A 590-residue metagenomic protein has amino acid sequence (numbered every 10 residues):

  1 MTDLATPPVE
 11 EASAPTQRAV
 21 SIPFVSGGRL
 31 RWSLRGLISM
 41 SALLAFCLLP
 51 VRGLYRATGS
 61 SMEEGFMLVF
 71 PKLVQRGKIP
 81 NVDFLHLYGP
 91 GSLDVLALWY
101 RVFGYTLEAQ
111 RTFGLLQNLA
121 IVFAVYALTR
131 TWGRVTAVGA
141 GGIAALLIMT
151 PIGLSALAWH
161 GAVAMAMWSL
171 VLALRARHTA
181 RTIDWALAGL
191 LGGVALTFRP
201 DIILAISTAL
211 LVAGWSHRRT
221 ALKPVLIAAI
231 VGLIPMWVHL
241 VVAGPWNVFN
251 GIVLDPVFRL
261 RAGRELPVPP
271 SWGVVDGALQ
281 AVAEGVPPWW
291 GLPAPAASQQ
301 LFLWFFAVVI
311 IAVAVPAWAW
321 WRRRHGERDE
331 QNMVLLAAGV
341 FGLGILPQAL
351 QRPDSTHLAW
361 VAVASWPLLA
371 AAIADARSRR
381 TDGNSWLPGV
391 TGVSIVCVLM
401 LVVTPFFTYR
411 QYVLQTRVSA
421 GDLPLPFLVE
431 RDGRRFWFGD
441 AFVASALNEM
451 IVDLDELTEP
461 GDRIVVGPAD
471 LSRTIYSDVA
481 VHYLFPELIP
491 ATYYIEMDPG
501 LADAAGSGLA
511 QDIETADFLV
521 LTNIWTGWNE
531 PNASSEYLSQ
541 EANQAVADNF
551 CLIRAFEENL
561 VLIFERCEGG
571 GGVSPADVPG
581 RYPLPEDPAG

Functional and structural regions predicted by a protein language model:
Y88, D201-L204, G392-V578: Extracytoplasmic
T112-W132, W168: Transmembrane-helix motifs of polytopic, lipid-linked glycan transferases
V125-L147, V163-A164, I183: Transmembrane-helix signature of polytopic, membrane-embedded enzymes that assemble or transfer cell-envelope glycans
R130-T131, M167-L187, A213-W215, A294-P295 (+3 more regions): Membrane-interface transmembrane helices that cradle and orient dolichyl/undecaprenyl
L146-T150, I183-P200, I206-G214, I230-M236 (+1 more regions): Membrane-interface alpha helices of multi-pass inner-membrane proteins
I152-A162: Short acidic/glycine- and proline-prone juxtamembrane loop motifs at membrane-interface regions of multi-pass membrane
L172-G193, T220-I227, N332-V340: Short hydrophobic alpha-helices at membrane interfaces in multi-pass membrane enzymes
L222-Q280, I345-Q348, V403-T404, T408-R410: Membrane-lumen/periplasm interface segments of specific transmembrane helices in polyprenyl phosphate-linked
